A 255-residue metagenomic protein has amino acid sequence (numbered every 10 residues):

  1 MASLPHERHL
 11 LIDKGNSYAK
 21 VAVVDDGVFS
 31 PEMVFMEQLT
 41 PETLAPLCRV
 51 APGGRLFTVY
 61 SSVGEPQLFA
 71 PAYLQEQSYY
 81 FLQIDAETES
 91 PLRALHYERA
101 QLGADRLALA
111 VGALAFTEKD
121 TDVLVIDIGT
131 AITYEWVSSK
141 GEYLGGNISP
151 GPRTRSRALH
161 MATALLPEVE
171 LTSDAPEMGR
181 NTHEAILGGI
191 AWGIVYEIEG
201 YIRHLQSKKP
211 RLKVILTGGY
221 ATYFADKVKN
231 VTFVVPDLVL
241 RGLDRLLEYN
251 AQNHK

Functional and structural regions predicted by a protein language model:
M1-S30, A113, D120-Y143, L159 (+1 more regions): Gly/Thr-rich phosphate-binding beta-strand-loop-beta motif of the actin/hexokinase/Hsp70
M1-S90: N-terminal glycine/serine-rich phosphate-binding loop of ATP-dependent small-molecule kinases, especially carbohydrate
Y18, Y60-F69, R211-K227: Glycine-rich phosphate-binding loops at beta-strand->alpha-helix junctions
V28, M36, E142-P150, T163-Y196: Surface "functional belts" at beta-alpha junctions
M33, D174-K213, Y223, V231-T232: Adenine-nucleotide phosphate-binding core of ATP-dependent small-molecule kinases
S78-L92, K229-D244: Conserved phosphate-binding/catalytic loops in two-lobed NTP-binding clefts
Y80-Q83, T88-A162, A191-Y201: Phosphate-binding/catalytic loop of phosphoryl-transfer enzymes
L114, A164, F233-K255: Glycine-rich phosphate-binding/hydrolytic loop that grips phosphoryl groups
